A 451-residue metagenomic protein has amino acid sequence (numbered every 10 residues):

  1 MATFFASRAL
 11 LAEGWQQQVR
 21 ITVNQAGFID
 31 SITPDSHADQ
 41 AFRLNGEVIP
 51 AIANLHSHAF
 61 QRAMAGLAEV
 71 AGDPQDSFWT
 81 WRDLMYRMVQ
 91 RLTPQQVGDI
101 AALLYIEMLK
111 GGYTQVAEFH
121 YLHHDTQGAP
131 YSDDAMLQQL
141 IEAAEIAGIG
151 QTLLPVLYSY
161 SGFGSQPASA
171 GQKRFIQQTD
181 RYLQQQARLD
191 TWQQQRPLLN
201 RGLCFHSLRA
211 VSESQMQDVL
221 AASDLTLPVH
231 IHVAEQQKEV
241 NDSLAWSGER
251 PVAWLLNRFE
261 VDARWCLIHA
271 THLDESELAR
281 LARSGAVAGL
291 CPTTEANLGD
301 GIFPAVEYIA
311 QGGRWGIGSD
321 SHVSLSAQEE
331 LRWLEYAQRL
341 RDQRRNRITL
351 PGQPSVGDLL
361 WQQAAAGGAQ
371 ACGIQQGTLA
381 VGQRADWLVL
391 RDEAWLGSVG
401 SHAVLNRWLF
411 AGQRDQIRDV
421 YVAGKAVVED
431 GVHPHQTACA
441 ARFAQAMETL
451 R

Functional and structural regions predicted by a protein language model:
M1-H37, E47-V48: N-terminal metal-binding scaffold of metallo-dependent hydrolase/deaminase domains
P50-R62, P228-Q237: Histidine-centered catalytic micro-motifs
A63-G98, T126-S132, Y160-D180, Q237-D262 (+2 more regions): Active-site gating loops and adjacent loop-to-helix segments of metal-dependent hydrolytic enzymes
G66, Q237-E249, E277-A282, G299-I309 (+1 more regions): Histidine/acidic-residue-rich catalytic or RNA/ligand-binding cores of hydrolases and nuclease-related proteins
G66-G150, R181-R196, A440, A444-R451: Alpha-helical scaffold segments that flank or form the walls of functional sites
Q127-I268: Metal-coordinating catalytic core of metallo-dependent amide/deamination hydrolases
N257-E260, R264, V306-A394: His/Asp/Glu-enriched, well-ordered alpha-helical/loop segment that forms or immediately abuts the divalent-metal
R384-A440: C-terminal cap of metal-dependent C-N hydrolases
